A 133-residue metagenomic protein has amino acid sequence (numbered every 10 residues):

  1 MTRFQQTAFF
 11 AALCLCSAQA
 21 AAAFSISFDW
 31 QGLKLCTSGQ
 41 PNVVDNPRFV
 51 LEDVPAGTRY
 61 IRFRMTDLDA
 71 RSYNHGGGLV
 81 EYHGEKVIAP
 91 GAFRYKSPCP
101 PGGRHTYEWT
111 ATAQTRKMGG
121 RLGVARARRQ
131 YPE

Functional and structural regions predicted by a protein language model:
M1-F9: Bacterial N-terminal signal peptides that target proteins for export
A8-A18: Bacterial N-terminal signal peptides
A21-E133: N-terminus-centered regions that define maturation/targeting leaders and the start of the first functional domain
